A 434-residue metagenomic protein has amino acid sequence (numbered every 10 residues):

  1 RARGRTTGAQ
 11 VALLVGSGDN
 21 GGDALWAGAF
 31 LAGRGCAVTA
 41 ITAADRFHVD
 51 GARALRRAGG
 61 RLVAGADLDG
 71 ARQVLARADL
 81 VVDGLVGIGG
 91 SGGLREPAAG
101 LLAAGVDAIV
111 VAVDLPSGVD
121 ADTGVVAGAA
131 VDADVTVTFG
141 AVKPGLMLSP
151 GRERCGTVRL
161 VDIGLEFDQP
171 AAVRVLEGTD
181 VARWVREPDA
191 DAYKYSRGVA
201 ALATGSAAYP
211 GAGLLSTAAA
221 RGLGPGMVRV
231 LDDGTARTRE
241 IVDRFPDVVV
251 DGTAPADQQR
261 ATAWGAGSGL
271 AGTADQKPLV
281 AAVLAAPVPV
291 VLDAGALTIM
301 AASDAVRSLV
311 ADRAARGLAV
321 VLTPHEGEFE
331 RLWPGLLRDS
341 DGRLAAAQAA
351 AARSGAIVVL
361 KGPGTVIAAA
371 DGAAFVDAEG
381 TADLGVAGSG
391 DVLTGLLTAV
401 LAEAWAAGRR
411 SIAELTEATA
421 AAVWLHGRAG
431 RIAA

Functional and structural regions predicted by a protein language model:
R1-A43, L80, A133-V135, K143-A294 (+2 more regions): Small-residue (G/A/S/T)-rich helix-start motifs and N-terminal tracts that mark the onset
W26-V81, L85-L94, A98-G105, R239-D251 (+1 more regions): N-terminal small/polar loop signature for handling phosphorylated ligands or for N-terminal nucleophile
A78-L80, L85-V173: Internal gly/pro-rich beta-alpha loop/helix module that stabilizes soluble enzyme cofactors or their anionic handles
